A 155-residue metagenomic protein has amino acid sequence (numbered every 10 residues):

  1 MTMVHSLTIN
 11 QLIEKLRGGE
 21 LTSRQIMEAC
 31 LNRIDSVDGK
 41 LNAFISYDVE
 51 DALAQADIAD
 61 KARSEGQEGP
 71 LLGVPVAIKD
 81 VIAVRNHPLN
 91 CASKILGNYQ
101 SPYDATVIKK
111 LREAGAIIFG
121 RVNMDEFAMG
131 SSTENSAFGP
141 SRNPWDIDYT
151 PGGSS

Functional and structural regions predicted by a protein language model:
M1-D48, L53: An N-terminal boundary/leader segment
R33-V37, Q55, A59, V107-K110 (+1 more regions): Short alpha-helical functional segments enriched in proximate histidine and acidic residues
D35-K40, G66, A83-L89: Secretory-pathway/luminal and periplasmic proteins that interact with or process carbohydrate-rich
E50-D57, G115-A116, D125: Long amphipathic alpha-helix in the N-terminal Rossmann-like dinucleotide-binding domain of NAD(P)-dependent
A59-P75: Immediate post-signal peptide segment of exported/extracytoplasmic ligand-binding proteins
L72-S155: Short glycine/serine-rich loop/turn segments
